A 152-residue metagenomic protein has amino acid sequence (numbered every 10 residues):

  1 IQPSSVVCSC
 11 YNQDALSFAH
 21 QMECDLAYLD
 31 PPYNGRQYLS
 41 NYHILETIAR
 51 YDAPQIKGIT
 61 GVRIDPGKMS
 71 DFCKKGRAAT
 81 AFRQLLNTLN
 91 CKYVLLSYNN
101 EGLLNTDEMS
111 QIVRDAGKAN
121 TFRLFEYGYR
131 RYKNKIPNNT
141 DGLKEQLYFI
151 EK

Functional and structural regions predicted by a protein language model:
I1-N41, A53-D65: SAM-dependent nucleic-acid methyltransferase catalytic core
V6, M22-C24, L89-K92, K118: Short glycine/proline-enriched coil/turn segments at helix->beta-strand junctions
Q21-C24, Q37-I44, N105-M109, K135-I136: A short acidic (Asp/Glu
Y28-D30, L95, F149: Structural motif
N34-C91: SAM-dependent methyltransferase catalytic-core segment centered on the flexible catalytic loop and adjoining short
G35, G102, R131: Feature marks short, surface-exposed loop/turn motifs that line or immediately flank catalytic pockets and channel
D71-G117, E126-Y127: Conserved Class I SAM-dependent methyltransferase catalytic core
T106-V113, G117-K152: Class I S-adenosyl-L-methionine
